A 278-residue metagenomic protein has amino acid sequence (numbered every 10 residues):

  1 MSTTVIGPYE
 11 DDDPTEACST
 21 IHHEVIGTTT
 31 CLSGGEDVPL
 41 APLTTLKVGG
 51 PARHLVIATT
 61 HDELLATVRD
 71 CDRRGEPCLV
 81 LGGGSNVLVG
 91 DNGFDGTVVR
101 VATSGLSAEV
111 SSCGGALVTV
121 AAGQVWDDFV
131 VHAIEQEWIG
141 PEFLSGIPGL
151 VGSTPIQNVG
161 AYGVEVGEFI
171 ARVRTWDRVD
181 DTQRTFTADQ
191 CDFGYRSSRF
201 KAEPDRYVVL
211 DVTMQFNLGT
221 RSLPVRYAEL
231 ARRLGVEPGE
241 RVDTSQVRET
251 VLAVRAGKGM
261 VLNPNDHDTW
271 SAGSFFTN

Functional and structural regions predicted by a protein language model:
M1-S2, P264: C-terminal intrinsically disordered extensions
S2-A171, W176-V179: Anion-binding (especially nucleotide phosphate/pyrophosphate-binding) glycine-rich loop and adjoining beta-alpha core
E36, P42-T45, V87, Q183-N278: Phosphate/pyrophosphate- and phosphate-bearing ligand-binding catalytic cores of soluble enzymes
